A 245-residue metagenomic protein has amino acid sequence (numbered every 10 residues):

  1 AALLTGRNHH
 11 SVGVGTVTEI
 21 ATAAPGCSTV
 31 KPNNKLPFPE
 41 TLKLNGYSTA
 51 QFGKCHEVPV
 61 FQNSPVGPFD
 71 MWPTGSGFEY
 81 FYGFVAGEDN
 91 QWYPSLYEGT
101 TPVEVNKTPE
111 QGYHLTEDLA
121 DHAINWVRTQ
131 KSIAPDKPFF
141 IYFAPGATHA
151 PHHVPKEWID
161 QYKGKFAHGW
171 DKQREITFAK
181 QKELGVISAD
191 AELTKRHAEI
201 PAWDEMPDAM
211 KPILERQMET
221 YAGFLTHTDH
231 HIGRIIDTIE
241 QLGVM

Functional and structural regions predicted by a protein language model:
A1-M245: Formylglycine-dependent sulfatase
